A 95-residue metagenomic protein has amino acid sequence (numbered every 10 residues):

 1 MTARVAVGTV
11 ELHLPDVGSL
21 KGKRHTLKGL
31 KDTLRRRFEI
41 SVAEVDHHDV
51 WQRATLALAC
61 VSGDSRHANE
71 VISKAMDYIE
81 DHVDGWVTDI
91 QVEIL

Functional and structural regions predicted by a protein language model:
M1, H47-D49, D81-V83: Sterically constrained small-residue positions within well-ordered secondary structures of folded domains
M1-R37, S41, Y78: N-terminal first-folded block
V5, A43-D64, E93: Short, charge-patterned binding micro-sites
T9-E11, A54-L56, W86: A short alpha-helix capping/helix-coil boundary motif
L12, G18, A43, D49 (+2 more regions): Flexible, active-site-adjacent loop/turn segments at secondary-structure boundaries
G29, T55-A57, S73: Residue-level signature of transmembrane alpha-helix interfaces in integral membrane proteins
C60-L95: C-terminal structural segments of small proteins and small subunits
